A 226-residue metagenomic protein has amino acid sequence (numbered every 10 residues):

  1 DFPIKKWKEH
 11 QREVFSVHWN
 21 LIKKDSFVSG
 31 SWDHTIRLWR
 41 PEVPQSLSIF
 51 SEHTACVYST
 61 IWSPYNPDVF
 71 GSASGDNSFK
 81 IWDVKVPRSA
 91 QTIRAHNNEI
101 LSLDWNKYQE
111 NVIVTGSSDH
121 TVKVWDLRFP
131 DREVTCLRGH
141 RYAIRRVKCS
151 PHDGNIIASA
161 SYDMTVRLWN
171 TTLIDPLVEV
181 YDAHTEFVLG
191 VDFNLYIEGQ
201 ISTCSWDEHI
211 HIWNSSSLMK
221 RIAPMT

Functional and structural regions predicted by a protein language model:
F2-K5, Q45-S48, R88-Q91, R132-T135 (+2 more regions): A structural motif specific to WD40 beta-propellers
W7-V14, S51-V57, P64-Y65, V86 (+4 more regions): WD40/WD-repeat beta-propeller blade N-cap
H18-K24, V43, I61-P67, V86 (+3 more regions): Loop/turn segments within WD40 beta-propeller blades
S29-D33, S72-D76, T115-D119, S159-D163 (+1 more regions): Conserved strand-to-loop turn within each blade of WD40 beta-propeller repeats
H34-R37, T54, S78-K80, S89 (+7 more regions): A conserved positional marker within WD40/Gbeta-like beta-propeller blades
I36-R40, T60, F79-D83, L103 (+4 more regions): WD40-repeat beta-propellers
V84-Y162: Eukaryotic tandem repeat interaction scaffolds
A143-I144, D153-G154, T165, T172-T226: Terminal intrinsically disordered, low-complexity extensions flanking WD-repeat/beta-propeller proteins
